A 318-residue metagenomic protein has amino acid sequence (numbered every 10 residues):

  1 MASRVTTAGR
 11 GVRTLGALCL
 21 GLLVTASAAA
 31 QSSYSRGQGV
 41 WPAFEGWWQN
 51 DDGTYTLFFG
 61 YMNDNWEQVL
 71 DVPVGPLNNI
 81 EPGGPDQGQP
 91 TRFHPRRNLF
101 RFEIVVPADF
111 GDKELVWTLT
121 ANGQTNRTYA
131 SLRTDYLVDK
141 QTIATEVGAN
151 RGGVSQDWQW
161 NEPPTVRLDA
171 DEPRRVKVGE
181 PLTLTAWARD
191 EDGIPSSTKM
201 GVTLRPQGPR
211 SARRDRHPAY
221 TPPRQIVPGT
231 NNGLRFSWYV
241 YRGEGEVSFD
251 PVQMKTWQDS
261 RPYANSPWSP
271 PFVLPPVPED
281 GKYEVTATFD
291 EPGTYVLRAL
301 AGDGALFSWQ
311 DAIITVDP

Functional and structural regions predicted by a protein language model:
T14-T25: Bacterial N-terminal signal peptides
V40-F44, D135-K177, T183-T185, R189-P195: Short, compositionally biased P/S/T/A/G/V-rich stretches that sit at domain boundaries
Q49, V277, A287-E291: Residue-level recognition of secondary-structure-to-loop junctions
G53, A108-K113, G179-L182, G281 (+1 more regions): Short tyrosine-centred short linear motifs in exposed loops/low-complexity segments
N63-N65, R174-K177, A188-P195, I226-G229 (+2 more regions): Extracellular acidic, Ser/Thr/Pro-rich low-complexity tracts
P90, R205-Y283: Low-complexity "stalk/linker" and mucin-like segments enriched in Ser/Thr/Pro/Ala/Gly
W309-V316: C-terminal edge beta-strand
